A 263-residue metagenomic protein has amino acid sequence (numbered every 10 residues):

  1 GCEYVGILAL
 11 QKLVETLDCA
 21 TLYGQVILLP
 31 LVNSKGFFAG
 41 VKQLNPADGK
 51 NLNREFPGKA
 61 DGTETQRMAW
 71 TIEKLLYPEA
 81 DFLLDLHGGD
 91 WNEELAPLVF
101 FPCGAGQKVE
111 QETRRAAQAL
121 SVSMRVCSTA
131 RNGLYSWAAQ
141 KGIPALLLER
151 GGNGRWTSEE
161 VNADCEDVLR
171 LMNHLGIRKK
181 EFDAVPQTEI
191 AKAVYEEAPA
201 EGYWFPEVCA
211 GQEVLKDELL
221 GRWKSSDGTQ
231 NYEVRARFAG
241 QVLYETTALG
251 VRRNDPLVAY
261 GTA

Functional and structural regions predicted by a protein language model:
G1-A263: Structured catalytic-domain cores with a bias toward divalent-metal coordination
